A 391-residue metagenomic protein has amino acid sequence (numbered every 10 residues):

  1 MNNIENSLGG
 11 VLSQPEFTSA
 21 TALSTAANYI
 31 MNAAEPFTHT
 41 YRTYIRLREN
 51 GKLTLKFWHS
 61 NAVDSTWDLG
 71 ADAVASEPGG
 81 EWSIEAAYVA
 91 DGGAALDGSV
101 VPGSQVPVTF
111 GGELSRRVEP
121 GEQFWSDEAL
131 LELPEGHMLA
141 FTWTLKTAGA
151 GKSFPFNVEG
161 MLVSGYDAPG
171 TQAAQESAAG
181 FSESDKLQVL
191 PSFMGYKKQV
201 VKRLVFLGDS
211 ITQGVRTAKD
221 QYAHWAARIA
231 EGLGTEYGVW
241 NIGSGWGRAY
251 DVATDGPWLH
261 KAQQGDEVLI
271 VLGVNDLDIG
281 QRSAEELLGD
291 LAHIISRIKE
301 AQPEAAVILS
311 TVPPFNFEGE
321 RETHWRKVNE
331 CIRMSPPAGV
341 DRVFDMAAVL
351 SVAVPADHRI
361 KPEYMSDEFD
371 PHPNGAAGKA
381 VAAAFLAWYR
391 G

Functional and structural regions predicted by a protein language model:
M1-L207, T212-Q213, T217-K219: N-terminal secretory targeting modules
M1-L8, M194, E231, G256-E267 (+4 more regions): Viral virion structural and adsorption modules
G51-L53, S83, Q264, P303 (+1 more regions): Short loop/turn motifs at secondary-structure junctions
H137, D266, D341: Conserved acidic residues
F193-M194, V200-F206, I211-H293, P313-R326 (+1 more regions): Conserved SGNH/GDSL esterase-like catalytic core that processes O-acyl groups on lipids and polysaccharides
I211, V215, L233, L272 (+5 more regions): Sec/Tat-exported extracytoplasmic proteins
G238, A305-I308, R342: Proline-centered loop/turn at the N-terminus of a beta-strand
D278, P314-G391: Catalytic His-Asp segment of secreted/periplasmic serine-dependent ester chemistry enzymes
